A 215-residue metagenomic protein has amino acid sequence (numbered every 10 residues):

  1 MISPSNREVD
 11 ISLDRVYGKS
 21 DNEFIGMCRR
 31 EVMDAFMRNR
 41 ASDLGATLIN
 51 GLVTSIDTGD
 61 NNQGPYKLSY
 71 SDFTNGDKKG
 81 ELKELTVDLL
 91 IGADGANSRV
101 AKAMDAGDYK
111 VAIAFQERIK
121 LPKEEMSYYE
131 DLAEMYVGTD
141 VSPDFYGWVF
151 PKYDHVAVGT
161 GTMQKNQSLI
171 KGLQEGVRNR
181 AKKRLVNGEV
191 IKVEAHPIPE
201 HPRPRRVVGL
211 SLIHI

Functional and structural regions predicted by a protein language model:
M1-F36: A conserved beta-strand/loop capping segment in the N-terminal third of enzymes that catalyze redox or closely related
M1-R7, L85-V87, L212-I213: Short intrinsically disordered, low-complexity coil segments enriched in acidic
I2-P4, G51, G138, V193: Conserved beta-strand termini and adjacent loop/short-helix elements that scaffold enzyme active sites in alpha/beta
R7-E8, Y17, L121, H196-P199: Active-site/binding-pocket entry motifs
M37, I215: Aromatic/hydrophobic pocket-lining residues that form π-stacking "cages" and hydrophobic walls in ligand
S42-K183: Predominantly flavin-linked oxidoreductase catalytic cores and closely associated redox partners
S55, Q164-I213: FAD/FMN-dependent oxidoreductases across multiple families
